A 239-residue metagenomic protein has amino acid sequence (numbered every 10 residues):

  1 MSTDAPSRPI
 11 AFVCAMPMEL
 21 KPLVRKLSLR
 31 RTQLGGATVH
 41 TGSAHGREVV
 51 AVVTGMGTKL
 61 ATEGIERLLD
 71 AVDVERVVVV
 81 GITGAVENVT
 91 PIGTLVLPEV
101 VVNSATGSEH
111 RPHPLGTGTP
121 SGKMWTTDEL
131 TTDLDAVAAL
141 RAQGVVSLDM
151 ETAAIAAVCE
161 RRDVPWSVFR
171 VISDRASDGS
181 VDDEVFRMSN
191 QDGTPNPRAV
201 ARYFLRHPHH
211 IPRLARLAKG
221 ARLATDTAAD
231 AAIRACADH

Functional and structural regions predicted by a protein language model:
A5-A11, R47: Extreme N-terminal starter segment of soluble prokaryotic enzymes
P9-K26: N-terminal beta1-alpha1 ligand-phosphate binding loop
P22-R30, A44-R47: A short, Lys/Arg-enriched amphipathic alpha-helix followed by its capping loop at the start of a domain
L34-H239: Glycine-rich phosphate- or other oxyanion-binding loops that anchor nucleotides, phosphorylated ligands
